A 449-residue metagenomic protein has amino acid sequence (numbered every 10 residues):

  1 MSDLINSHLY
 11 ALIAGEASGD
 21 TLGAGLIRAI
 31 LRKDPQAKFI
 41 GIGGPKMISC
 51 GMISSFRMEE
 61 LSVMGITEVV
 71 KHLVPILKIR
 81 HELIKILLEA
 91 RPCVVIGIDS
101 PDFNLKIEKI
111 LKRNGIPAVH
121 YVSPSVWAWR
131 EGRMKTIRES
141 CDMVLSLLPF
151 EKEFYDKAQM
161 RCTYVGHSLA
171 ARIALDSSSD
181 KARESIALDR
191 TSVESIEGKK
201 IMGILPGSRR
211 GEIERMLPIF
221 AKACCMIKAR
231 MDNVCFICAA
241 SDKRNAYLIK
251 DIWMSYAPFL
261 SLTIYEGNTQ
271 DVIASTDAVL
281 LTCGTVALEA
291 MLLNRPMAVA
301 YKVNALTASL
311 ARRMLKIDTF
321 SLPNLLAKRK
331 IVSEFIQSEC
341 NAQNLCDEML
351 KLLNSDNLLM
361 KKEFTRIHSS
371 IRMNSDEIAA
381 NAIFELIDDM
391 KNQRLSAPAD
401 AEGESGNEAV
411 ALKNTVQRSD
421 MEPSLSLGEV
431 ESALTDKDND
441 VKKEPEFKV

Functional and structural regions predicted by a protein language model:
M1-V449: Nucleotide-activated sugar donor-binding and catalytic core shared by glycosyltransferases and related lipid-linked
